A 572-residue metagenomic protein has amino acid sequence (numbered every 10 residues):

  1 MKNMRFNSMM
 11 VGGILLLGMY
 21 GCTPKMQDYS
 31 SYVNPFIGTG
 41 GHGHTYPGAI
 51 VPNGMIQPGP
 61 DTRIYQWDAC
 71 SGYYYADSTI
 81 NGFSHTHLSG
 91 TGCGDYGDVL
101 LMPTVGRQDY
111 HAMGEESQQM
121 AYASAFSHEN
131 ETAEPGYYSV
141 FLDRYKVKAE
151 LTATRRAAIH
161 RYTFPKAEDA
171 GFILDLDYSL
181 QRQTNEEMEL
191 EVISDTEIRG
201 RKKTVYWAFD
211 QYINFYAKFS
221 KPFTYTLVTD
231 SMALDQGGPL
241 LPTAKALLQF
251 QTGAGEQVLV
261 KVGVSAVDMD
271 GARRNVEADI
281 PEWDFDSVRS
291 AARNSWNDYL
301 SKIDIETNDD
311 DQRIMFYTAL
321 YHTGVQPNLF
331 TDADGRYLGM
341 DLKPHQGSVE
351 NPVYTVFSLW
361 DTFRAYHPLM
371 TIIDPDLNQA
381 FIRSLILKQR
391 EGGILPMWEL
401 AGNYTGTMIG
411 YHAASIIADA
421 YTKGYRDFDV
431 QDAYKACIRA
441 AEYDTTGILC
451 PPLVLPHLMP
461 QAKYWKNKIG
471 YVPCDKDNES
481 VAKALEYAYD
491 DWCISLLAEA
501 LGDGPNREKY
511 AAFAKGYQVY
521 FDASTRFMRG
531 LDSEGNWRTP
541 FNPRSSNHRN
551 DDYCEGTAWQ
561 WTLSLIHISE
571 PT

Functional and structural regions predicted by a protein language model:
M1-M26: Bacterial Sec-dependent N-terminal signal peptides
P24-S415, Y421-L485, W492-V519, T525-Q560 (+2 more regions): Accessory carbohydrate-recognition regions in carbohydrate-active enzymes
